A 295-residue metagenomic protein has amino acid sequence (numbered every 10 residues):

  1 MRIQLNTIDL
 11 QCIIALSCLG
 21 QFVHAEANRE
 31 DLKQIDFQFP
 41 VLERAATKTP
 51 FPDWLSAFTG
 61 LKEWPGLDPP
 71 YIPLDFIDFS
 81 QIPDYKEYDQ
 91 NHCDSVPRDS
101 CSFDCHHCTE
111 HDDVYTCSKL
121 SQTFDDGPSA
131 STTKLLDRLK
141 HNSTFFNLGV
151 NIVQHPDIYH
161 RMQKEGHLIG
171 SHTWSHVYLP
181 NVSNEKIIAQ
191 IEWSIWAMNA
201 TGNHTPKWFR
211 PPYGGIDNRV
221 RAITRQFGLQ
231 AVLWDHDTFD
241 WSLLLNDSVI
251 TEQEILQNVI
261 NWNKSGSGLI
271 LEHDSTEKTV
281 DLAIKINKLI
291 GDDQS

Functional and structural regions predicted by a protein language model:
M1-N28: Fungal secretory targeting signals
R2, H24-E26, H167, H172 (+2 more regions): Histidine-centered active-site/metal-ligand motif
L10-I13, S118, G266-S267: A structure-centric signal for secondary-structure junctions around beta-strands
N28-A46: Short N-terminal segments immediately surrounding and downstream of signal-peptide cleavage
T47-P50, H141: Zinc-dependent metalloendopeptidases
W54-Y178, K186, Q190-P206, E277: Active-site beta->alpha N-cap acidic-glycine motif
H141, H167, L229, Q294-S295: Short phosphate-binding/catalytic loops that engage adenosine nucleotides
V153-Q154, V177-Q294: Catalytic domains of cell-wall/extracellular-matrix polysaccharide-remodeling enzymes, centered on de-N-acetylation
